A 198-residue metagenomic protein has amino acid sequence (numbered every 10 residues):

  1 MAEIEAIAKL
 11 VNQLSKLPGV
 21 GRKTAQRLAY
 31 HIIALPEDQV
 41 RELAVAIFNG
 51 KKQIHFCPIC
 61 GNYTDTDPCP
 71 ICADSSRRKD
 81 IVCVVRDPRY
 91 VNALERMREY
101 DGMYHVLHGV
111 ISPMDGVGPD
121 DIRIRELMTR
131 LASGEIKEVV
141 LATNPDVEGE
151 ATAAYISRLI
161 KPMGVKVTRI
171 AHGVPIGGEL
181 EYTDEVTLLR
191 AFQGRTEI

Functional and structural regions predicted by a protein language model:
A2-I7, K16, Q26-V91: Cys/His-rich Zn2+-binding cysteine-cluster or related metal-binding knuckle/ribbon modules and their
A8-N12, Q26-Y30, R41, V45 (+5 more regions): Solvent-exposed alpha-helical segments within well-ordered globular domains of core cellular machineries
Q13, L17, L35, G50-Q53 (+10 more regions): Conserved, well-folded catalytic cores of nucleic-acid-processing and energy-transducing macromolecular machines
P18, E37, G50, N62 (+3 more regions): Conserved phosphate/pyrophosphate-binding and hydrolysis machinery centered on Walker-type P-loop NTPases, extending
A25, D74-V140: Extended interfacial segments that mediate partner engagement and assembly in macromolecular machines
Q39, A44-I47, P58-G61, P70-I71 (+6 more regions): Core recognition of P-loop NTPase motor domains used across DNA-transaction enzymes
D101, M128-V140, N144-I198: Long C-terminal interaction/binding lobes of large macromolecular proteins
